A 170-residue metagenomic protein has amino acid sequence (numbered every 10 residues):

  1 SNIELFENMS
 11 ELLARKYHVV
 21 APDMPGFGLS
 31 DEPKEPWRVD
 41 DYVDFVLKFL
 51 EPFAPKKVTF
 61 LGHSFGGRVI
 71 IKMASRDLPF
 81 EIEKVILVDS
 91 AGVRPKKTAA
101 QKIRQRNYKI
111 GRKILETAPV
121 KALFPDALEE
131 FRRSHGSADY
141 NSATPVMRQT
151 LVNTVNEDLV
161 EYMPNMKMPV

Functional and structural regions predicted by a protein language model:
S1-L29: Conserved HGGG/HGGXW glycine-rich cap/lid loop of the alpha/beta-hydrolase fold
L5-E7, S30-P36, K96-T98: Conserved catalytic-core motifs of eukaryotic protein kinase domains, centered on the activation segment
D23, S30, S64-F65, D89: Catalytic nucleophile serine of serine hydrolases, specifically the conserved "nucleophile elbow" pentapeptide
D23, T59, E83-I86: Residue in the alpha/beta-hydrolase core beta-strand immediately N-terminal to the catalytic nucleophile
E35, R68-R76, F80-A118: Flexible "cap/lid" loop of the alpha/beta hydrolase fold
D40-V58: Conserved acidic catalytic loop of the alpha/beta-hydrolase fold
V58, G62-G67: Conserved alpha/beta-hydrolase "nucleophile elbow" surrounding the catalytic nucleophile
T98, K113-M168: Conserved alpha/beta-hydrolase catalytic His-Asp/Glu region
